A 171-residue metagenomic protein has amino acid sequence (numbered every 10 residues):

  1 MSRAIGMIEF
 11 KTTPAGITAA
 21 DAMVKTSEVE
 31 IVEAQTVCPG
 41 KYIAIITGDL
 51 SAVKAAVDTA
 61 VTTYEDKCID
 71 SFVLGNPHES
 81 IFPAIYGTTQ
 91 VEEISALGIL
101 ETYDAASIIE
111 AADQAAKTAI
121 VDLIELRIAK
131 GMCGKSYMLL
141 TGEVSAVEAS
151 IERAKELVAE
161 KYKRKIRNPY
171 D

Functional and structural regions predicted by a protein language model:
M1-G40, A44-T47, S51: The feature marks the first
M1-K11, Q90-Y103: Short glycine-/aliphatic-rich beta-strand segments at the starts of folded cytosolic domains
M1-S2, V24, A34-C38, Y64-E65 (+5 more regions): Solvent-exposed alpha-helices and their adjacent loops that cap or buttress functional pockets in soluble metabolic
P14-T26, S107-I120: Short amphipathic alpha-helix segments
S27-E30, A44, L100, K117-D171: C-terminal binding/interaction regions
G40, F72-A84, C133-G134, I166-D171: Short proline/glycine- and acidic-rich turn/helix-capping motifs at secondary-structure junctions
A52-E65, A146-V158: Charge-rich, low-aromatic oligomerization/scaffolding segments with amphipathic character
T63-L97, E101, I108: Ordered, amphipathic secondary-structure segments that act as subunit-interaction surfaces in large macromolecular
